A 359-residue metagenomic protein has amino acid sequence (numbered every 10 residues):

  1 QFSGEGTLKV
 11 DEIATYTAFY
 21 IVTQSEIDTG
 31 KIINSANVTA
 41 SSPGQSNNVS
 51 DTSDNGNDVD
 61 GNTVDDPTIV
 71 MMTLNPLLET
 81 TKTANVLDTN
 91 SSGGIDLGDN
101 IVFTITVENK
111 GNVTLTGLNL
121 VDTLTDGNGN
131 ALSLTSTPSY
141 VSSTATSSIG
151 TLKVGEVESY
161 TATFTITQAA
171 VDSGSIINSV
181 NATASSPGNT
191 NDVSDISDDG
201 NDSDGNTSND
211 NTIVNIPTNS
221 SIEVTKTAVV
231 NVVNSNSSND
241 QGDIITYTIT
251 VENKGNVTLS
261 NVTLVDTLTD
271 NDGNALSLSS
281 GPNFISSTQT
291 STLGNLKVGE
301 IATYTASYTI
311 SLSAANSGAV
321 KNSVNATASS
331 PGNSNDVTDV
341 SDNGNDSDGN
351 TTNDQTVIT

Functional and structural regions predicted by a protein language model:
Q1-T359: Exported/extracytosolic protein signature
